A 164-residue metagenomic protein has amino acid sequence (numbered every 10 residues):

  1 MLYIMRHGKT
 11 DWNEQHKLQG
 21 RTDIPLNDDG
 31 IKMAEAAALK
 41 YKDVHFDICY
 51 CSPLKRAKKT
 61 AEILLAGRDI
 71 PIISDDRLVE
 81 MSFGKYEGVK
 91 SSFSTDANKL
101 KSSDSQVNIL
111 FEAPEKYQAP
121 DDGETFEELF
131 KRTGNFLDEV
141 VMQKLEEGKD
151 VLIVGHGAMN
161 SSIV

Functional and structural regions predicted by a protein language model:
M1-Y3, I48: Extreme N-terminal starter segment of soluble prokaryotic enzymes
I4-T10, V154-M159: Histidine-centered catalytic micro-motifs
K9-I70, S74: Active-site-proximal alpha-helix that buttresses catalytic centers in soluble enzyme cores
D11, R56-K58, E80-S82, M159-S161: Short, active-site-adjacent cap segments at secondary-structure transitions
Q15, K85-Y86, I163-V164: Short, well-ordered secondary-structure micro-motifs
C51-S52, K131, V154-G155: Short beta-strand scaffold positions
K58, G134-V164: Active-site-adjacent alpha-helix immediately C-terminal to a catalytic or transition-state-stabilizing loop
G67-G134: Phosphate-handling substructures
